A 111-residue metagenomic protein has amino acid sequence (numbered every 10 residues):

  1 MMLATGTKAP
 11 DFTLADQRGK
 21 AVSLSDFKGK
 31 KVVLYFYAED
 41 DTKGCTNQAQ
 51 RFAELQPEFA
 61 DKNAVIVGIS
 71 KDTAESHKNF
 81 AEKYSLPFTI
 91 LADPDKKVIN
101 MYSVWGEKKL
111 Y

Functional and structural regions predicted by a protein language model:
M1-Y111: Chalcogenol-based redox active-site neighborhoods
